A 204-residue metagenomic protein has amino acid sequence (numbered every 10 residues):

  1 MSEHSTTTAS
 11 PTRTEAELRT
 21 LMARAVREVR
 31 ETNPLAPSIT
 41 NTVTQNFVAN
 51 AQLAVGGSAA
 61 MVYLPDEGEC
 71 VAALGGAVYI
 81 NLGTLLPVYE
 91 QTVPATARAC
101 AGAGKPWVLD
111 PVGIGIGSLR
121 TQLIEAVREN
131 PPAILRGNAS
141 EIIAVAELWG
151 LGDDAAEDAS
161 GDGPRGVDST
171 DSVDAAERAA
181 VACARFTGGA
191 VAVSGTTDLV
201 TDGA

Functional and structural regions predicted by a protein language model:
S2-A95, A99-A101, R178-A204: Small-residue (G/A/S/T)-rich helix-start motifs and N-terminal tracts that mark the onset
P34, A51-A54, V78-G83, P106-V112 (+1 more regions): Short, basic, glycine/proline-bearing loop/turn elements
N81, Y89-N138: Glycine/small-residue-rich loop that forms an oxyanion/phosphate-binding "nest" at active or ligand-binding sites
S118-G203: Conserved phosphate/ATP/ADP-binding segment of small-molecule kinases
